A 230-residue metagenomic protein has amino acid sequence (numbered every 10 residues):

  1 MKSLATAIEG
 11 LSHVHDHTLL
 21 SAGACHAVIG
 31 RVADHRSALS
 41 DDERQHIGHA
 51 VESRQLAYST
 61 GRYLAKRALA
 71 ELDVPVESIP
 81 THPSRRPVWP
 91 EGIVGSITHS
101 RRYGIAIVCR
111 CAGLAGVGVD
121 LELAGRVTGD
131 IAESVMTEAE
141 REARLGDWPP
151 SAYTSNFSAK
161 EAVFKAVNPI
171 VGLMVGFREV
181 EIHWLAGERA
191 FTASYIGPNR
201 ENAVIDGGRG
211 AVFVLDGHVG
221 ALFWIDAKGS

Functional and structural regions predicted by a protein language model:
M1-S230: Core catalytic alpha/beta fold that binds nucleotide/phospho-ligands
